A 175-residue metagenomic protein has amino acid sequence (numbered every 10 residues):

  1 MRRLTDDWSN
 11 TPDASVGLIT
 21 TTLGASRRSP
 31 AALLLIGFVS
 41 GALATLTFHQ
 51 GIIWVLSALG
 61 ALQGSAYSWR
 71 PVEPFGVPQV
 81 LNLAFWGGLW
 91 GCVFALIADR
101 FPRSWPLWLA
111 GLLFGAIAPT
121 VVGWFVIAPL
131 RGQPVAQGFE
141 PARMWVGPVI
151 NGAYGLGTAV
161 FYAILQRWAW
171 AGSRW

Functional and structural regions predicted by a protein language model:
R2-W175: Juxtamembrane/disordered regions of integral membrane proteins
